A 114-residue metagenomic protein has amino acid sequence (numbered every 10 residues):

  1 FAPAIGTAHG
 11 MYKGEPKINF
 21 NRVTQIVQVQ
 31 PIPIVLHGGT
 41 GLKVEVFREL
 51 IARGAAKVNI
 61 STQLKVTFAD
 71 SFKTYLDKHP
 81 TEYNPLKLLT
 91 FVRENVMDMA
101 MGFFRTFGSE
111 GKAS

Functional and structural regions predicted by a protein language model:
F1-P3, I34-G38, A56-I60: Hydrophobic faces of well-ordered beta-strands that scaffold small-molecule active sites in alpha/beta enzyme cores
A2-N21: Glycine/Thr-rich beta-alpha phosphate-binding loop at enzyme active sites
I5-H9, R53-A69: Glycine-rich phosphate-binding active-site loops on the catalytic face of alpha/beta enzymes
Y12-E15, L36-G39, S61, V92: Glycine- and other small-residue-rich loops at beta-strand/loop junctions that grip anionic moieties
E15-L36: Alpha-helix-loop-beta-strand connector modules within alpha/beta enzyme cores
G39-G54: Catalytic cores of alpha/beta
T74-S114: Extended, intrinsically disordered, low-complexity segments
